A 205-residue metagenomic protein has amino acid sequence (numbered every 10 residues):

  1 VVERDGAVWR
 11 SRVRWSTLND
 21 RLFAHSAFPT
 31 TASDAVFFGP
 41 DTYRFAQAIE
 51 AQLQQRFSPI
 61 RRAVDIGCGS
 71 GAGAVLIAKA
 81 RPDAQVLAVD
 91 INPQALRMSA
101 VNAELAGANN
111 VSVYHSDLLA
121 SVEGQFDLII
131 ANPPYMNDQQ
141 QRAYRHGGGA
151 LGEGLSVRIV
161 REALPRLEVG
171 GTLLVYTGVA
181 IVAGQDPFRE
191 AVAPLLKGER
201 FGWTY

Functional and structural regions predicted by a protein language model:
V1-N19: N-terminal auxiliary segments of SAM/dcSAM-dependent transferases
L22-A27: Short, aliphatic-rich beta-strand segments
P29, Y135-M136: Short glycine-rich anion-binding loops that position phosphate/pyrophosphate groups of nucleotides and phosphorylated
T31-F37: Class I SAM-dependent methyltransferase Rossmann-like catalytic core, especially the SAM/SAH-binding loop
D41-A131, N137-D138: Conserved SAM/SAH cofactor-binding pocket of Class I
A100-V101, Q141-Y144, V179, D186-R189: Short amphipathic alpha-helical segments
A143-G154: A mobile, often basic/glycine-rich helix-loop segment that functions as the active-site lid/recognition loop
E153-Y205: Conserved Class I SAM-dependent methyltransferase catalytic core
